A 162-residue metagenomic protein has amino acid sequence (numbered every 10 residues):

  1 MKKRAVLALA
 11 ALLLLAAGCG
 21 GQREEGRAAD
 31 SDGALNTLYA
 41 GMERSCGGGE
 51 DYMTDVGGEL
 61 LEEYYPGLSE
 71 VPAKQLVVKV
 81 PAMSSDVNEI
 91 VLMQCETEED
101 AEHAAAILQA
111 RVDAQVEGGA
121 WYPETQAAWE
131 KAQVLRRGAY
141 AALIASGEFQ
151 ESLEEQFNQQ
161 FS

Functional and structural regions predicted by a protein language model:
M1-R4: Positively charged n-region of N-terminal signal peptides that target proteins for export
V6-L13: Sec-dependent N-terminal signal peptides
L15-G18: C-terminal motif of bacterial Sec signal peptides marking the signal peptidase cleavage site
G20-R23: Bacterial signal peptide processing site
D51-V87, E99, W129: Short, compositionally biased low-complexity segments enriched in polar/charged residues
K79-D113: Mature extracytoplasmic domains of secretory-pathway proteins
A101-R137: Short Gly/Thr-rich strand-loop-strand
E124-S162: A short, solvent-exposed beta-edge/loop patch
